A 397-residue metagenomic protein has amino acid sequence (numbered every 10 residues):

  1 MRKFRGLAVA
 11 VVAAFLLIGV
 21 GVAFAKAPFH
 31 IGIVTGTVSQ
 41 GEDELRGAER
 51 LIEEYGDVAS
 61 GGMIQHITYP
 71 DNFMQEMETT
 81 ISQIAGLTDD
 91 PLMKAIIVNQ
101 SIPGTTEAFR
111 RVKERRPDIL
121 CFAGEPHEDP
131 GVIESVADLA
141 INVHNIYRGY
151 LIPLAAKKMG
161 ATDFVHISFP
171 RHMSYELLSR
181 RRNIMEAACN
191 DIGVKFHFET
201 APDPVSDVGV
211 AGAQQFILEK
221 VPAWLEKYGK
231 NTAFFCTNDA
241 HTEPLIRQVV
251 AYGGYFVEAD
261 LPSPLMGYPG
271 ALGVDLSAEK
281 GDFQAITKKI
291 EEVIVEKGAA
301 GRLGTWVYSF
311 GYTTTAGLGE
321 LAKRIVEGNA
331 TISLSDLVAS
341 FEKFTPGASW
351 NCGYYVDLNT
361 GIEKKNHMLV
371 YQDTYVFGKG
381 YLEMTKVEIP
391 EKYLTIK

Functional and structural regions predicted by a protein language model:
P28-Y55, A59-I81, I97-P103: Extracytoplasmic "Venus flytrap"
G32-T35, D90-I102, I119-G124, V165-I167 (+4 more regions): Periplasmic-binding protein-like
A48, N145-F198, A322: An alpha-beta-alpha
Y55-M77, V165, E186-V210: Short beta-strand elements in bilobed, periplasmic/extracellular small-molecule ligand-binding domains
M74-K94, R110-V112, A211-K230: Short, well-structured alpha-helical segments in soluble
V112-V143: Flexible loop/hinge segments that line or gate small-molecule binding clefts
A188-F196, E243-E327: Extracellular/periplasmic periplasmic-binding protein-like sensory domains
I286-K397: Hinge/cleft segment of the Venus flytrap/periplasmic-binding protein
